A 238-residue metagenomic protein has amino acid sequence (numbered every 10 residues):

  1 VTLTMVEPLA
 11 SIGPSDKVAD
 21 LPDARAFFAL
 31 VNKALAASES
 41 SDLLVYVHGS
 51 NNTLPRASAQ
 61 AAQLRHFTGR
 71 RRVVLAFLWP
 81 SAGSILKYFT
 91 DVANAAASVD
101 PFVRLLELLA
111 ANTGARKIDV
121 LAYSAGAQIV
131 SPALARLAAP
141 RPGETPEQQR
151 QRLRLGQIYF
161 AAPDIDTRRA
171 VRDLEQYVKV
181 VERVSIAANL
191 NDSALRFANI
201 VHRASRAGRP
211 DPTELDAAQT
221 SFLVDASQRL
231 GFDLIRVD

Functional and structural regions predicted by a protein language model:
V1-D20, A29-L30, L35-S38, S58-A62 (+3 more regions): Lipolytic serine-hydrolase domain surface
D42: Alpha/beta-hydrolase fold active-site loops
V45-G49, Y123-S124: The conserved beta1-alpha1 loop
H48-G49, P132, A162: Short catalytic micro-motifs in class I SAM-dependent methyltransferases
N52-A57: Short substrate-entry loop that stabilizes the transition state in hydrolases
F102, A122-G126, V130: Gly/Ala-rich beta-loop-alpha elbow adjacent to hydrolase catalytic centers
